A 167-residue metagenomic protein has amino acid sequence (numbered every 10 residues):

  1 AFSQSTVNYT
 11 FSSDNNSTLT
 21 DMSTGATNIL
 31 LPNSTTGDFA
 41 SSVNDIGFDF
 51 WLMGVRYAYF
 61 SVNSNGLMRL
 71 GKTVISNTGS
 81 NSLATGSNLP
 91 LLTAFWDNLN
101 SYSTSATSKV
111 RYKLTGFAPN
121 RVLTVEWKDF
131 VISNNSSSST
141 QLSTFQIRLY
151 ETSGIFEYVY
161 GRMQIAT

Functional and structural regions predicted by a protein language model:
F2-T167: Von Willebrand factor type D
